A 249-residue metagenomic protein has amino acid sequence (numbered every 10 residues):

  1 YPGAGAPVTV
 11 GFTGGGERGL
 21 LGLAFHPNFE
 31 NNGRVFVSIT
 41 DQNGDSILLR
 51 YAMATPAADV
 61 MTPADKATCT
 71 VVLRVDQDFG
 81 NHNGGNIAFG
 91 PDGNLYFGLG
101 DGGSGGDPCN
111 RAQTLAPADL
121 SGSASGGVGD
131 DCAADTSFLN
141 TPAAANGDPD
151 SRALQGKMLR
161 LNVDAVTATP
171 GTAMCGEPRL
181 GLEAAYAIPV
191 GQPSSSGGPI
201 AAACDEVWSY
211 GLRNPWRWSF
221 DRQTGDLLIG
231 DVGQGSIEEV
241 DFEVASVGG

Functional and structural regions predicted by a protein language model:
Y1-F25: Blade-loop segments of beta-propeller domains
G16, N28-G249: Surface loops at the rim/top face of extracytoplasmic beta-rich domains
